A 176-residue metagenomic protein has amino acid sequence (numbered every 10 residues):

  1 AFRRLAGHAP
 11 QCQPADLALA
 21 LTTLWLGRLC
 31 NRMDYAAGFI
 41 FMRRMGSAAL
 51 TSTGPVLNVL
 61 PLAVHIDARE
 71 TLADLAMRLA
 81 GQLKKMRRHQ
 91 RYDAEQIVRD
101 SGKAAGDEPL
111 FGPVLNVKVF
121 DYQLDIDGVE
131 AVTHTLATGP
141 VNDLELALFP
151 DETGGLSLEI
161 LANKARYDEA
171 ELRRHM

Functional and structural regions predicted by a protein language model:
A1: DNA breakage-rejoining catalytic core of tyrosine-based enzymes
L5-L19, L29-T133, K164-A165: His-Asp-centered acyl/peptidyl-transfer active-site segments
A37, L146-F149, L158-I160: Short beta-strand motif preference
N58, F111-P113, N142-L146, L156: Change "...and in nucleic-acid phosphodiester-cleaving endonucleases..." to "...and in nucleic-acid processing enzymes
L60-P61, Q90, G155-M176: Carrier-protein-dependent adenylate-forming modules in NRPS/ANL systems
E130-G154: Low-complexity, glycine/alanine/valine/leucine- and proline-rich hydrophobic stretches
